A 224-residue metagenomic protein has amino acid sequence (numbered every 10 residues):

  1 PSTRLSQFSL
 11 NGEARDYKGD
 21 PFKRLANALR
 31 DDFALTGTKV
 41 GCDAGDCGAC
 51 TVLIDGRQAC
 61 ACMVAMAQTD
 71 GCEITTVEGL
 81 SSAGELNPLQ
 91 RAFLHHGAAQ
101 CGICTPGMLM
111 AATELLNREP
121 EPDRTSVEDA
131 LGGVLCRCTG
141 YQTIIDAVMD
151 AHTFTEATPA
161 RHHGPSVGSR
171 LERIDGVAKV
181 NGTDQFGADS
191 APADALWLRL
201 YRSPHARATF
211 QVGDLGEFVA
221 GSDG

Functional and structural regions predicted by a protein language model:
P1-H162, G168: Signature of N-terminal electron-transfer/Fe-S-associated modules in redox systems
H152-G224: Flexible, low-hydrophobicity surface segments
